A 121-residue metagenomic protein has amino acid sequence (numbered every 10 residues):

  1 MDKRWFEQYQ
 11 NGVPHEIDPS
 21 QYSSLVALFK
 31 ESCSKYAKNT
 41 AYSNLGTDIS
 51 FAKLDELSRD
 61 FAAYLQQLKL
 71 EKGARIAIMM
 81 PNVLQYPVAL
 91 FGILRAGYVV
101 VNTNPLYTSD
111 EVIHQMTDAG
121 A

Functional and structural regions predicted by a protein language model:
M1-Y22: Flexible, non-catalytic linker and terminal segments flanking ANL/adenylate-forming cores
I17-Q21, K38-V83, P87-F91, T108-I113 (+1 more regions): Conserved AMP-binding/adenylate-forming core of the ANL superfamily
L94: Anion (oxyanion) recognition and catalysis
G97: Structured binding elements
T103-N104: Short beta->alpha connector loops at strand-helix junctions that form conserved, small/polar/Pro-enriched
